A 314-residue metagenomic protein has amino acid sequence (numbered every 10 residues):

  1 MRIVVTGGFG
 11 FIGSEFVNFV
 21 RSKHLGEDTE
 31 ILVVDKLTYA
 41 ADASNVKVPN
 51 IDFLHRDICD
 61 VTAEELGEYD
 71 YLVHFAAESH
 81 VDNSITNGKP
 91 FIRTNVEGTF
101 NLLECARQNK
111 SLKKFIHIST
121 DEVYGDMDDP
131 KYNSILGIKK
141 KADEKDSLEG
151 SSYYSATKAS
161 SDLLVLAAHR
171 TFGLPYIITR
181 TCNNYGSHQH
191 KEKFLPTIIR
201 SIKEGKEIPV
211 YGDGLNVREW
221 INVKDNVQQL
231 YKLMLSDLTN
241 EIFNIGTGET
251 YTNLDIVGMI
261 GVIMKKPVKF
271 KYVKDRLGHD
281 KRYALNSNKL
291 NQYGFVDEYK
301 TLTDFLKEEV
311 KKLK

Functional and structural regions predicted by a protein language model:
M1-N184: N-terminal Rossmann-like NAD(P)+-binding domain of SDR-like oxidoreductases, especially those catalyzing
F9-I12, F100, M127, H188 (+3 more regions): Gly/Ser/Thr-rich beta-alpha loop segments that engage phosphate groups in nucleotides
I12, F91, A156-T157, F194 (+2 more regions): Hydrophobic alpha-helical packing elements
E15, S44-V46, G67, N83-T86 (+4 more regions): Generic recognition of short, well-ordered alpha-helical segments
F16-F19, D57, I202-K314: C-terminal substrate-binding subdomain of Rossmann-fold SDR/epimerase-dehydratase oxidoreductases
D82, K89, F100, E192 (+5 more regions): Residues in well-ordered alpha-helical elements
L102, V165, I198, L290-N291: Structural element of the ATP-grasp superfamily
M127-K141, Y153, L163-M234, G258-V262: NAD(P)-dependent short-chain dehydrogenase/reductase
